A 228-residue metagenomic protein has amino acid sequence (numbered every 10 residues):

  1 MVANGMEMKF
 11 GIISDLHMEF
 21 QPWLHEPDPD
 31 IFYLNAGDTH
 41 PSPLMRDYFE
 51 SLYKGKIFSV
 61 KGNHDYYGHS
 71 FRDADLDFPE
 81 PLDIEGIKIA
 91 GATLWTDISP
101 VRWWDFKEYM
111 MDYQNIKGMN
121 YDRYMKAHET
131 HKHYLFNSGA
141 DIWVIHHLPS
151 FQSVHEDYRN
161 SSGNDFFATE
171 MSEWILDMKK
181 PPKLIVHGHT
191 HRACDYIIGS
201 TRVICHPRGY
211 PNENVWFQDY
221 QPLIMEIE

Functional and structural regions predicted by a protein language model:
M1-K56, Y66, G118, E226-E228: N-terminal active-site segment of His-dependent metallophosphoesterases
N4-E7, L82-G86, N164-P182, H191-E228: Binuclear metal-dependent phosphoesterase catalytic core
E7-H17, G86-L94, I142-V144, R202-R208: Active-site-proximal beta-strand elements of phosphoester/diester hydrolases
I12-S14, Y33-D38, I57-N63, L76-E80 (+3 more regions): Active-site neighborhood of phospho(di)ester-bond hydrolases with catalytic His/Asp-centered motifs
H17-W23, H40-L44, H64-S70, L82 (+4 more regions): Active-site environment of divalent metal-dependent phosphoester hydrolases
T39-I84, V101-M110: Ligand-binding grooves and catalytic loops that recognize ribose/phosphate and carbohydrate rings, and esterified lipid
F71-G86, G91, N137, D141 (+1 more regions): Metallo-beta-lactamase
A90-S161: Active-site-proximal loop/helix segment associated with metal-binding centers of metalloenzymes
